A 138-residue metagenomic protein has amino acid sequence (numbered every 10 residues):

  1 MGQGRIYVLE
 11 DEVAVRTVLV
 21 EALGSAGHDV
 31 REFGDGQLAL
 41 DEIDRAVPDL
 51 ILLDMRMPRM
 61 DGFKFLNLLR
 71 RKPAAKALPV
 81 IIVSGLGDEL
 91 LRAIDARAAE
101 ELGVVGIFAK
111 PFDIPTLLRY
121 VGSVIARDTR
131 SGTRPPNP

Functional and structural regions predicted by a protein language model:
E10: Conserved acidic carboxylate
T17-S25: Charged docking surfaces used in two-component/phosphorelay signaling
E32-L50: Acidic, metal-coordinating helix/loop segments flanking the phosphotransfer/catalytic sites of two-component signaling
V47-D49, A74-I81: His-Asp phosphorelay/catalytic-motif detector in bacterial-type signaling
D54, S84: Active-site residues of response regulator receiver
M57: Receiver (REC) domain active-site loop signature in two-component systems and cognate sites in sensor histidine kinases
A109-V121: C-terminal output helix
